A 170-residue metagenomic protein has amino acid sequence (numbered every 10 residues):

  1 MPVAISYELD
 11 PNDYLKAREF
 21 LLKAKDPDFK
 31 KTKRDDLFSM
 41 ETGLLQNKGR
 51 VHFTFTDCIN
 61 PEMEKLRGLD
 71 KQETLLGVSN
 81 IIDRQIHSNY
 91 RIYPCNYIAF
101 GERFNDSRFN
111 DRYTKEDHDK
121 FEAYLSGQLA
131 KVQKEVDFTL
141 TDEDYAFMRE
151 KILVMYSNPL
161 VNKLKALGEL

Functional and structural regions predicted by a protein language model:
M1-L170: Membrane-interfacial terminal anchoring regions of lipid-handling membrane enzymes
